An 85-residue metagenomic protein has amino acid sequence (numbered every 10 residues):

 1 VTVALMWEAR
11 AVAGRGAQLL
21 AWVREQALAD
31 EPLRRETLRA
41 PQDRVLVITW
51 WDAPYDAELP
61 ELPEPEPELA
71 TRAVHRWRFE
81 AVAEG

Functional and structural regions predicted by a protein language model:
V1, L33-L46, L62-G85: Glycine-rich beta-strand-turn "strand-cap" elements at beta-sheet edges
T2, E25-Q26, P54-D56: N-terminal processing/targeting junctions
T2-A11: Short glycine-/aliphatic-rich beta-strand segments at the starts of folded cytosolic domains
M6, Q18, L46: Amphipathic alpha-helical recognition patches that constitute DNA-binding helices
A11-R34, E61-P67: Short amphipathic alpha-helical segments
V12-R15, W50-D56: Helix N-cap motif at beta-to-alpha junctions
G16-Q18, D56-E58, G85: Intrinsically disordered, low-complexity acidic/polar segments
